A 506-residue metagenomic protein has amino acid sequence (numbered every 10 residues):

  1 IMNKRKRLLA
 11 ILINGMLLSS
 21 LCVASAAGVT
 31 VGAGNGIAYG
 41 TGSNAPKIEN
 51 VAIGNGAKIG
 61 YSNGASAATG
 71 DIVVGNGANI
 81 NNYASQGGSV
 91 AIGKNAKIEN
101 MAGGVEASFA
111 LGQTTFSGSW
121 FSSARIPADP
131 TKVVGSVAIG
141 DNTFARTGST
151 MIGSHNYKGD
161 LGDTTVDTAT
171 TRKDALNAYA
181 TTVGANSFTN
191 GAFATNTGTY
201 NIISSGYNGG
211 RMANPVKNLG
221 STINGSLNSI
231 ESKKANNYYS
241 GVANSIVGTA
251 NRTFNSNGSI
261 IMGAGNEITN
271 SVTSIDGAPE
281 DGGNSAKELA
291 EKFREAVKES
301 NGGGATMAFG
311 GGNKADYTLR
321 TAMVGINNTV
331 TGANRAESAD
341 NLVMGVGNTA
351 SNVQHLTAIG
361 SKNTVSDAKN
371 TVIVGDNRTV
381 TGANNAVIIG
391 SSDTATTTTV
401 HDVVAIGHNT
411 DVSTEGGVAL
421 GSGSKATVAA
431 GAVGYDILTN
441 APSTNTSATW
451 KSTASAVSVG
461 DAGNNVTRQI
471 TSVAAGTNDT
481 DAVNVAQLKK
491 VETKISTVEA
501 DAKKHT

Functional and structural regions predicted by a protein language model:
I1-N3, A500-D501: Short, low-complexity interaction segments enriched in Ser/Thr/Pro/Gly
M2-S472, A486, K490: Glycine- and small/polar-enriched repetitive beta-structure motifs of secreted/surface proteins
G476-A482: Extracytoplasmic Gram-positive cell-surface binding/anchoring modules and repeats
N484, L488-T506: Heptad-repeat coiled-coil amphipathic alpha-helices that mediate oligomerization/assembly
